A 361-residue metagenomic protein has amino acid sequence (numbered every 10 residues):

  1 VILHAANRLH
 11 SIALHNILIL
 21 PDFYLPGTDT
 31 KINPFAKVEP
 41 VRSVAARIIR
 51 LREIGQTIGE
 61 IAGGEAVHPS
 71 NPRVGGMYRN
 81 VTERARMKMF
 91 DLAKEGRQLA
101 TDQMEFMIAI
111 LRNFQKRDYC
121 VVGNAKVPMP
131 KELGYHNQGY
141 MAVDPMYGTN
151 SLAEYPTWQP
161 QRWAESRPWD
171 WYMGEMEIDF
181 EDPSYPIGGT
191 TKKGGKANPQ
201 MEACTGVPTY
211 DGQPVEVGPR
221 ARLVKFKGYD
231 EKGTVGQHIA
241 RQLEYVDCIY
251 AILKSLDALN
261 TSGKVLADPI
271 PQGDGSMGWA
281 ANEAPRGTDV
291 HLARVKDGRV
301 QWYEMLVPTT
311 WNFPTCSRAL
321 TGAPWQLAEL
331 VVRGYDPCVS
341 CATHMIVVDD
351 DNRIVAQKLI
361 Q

Functional and structural regions predicted by a protein language model:
V1-R286, K296-D297, T309-Q361: Active-site bordering "gate/hinge" segments that shape substrate access to catalytic or cofactor-binding pockets
D289-V307: Short beta-strand elements
